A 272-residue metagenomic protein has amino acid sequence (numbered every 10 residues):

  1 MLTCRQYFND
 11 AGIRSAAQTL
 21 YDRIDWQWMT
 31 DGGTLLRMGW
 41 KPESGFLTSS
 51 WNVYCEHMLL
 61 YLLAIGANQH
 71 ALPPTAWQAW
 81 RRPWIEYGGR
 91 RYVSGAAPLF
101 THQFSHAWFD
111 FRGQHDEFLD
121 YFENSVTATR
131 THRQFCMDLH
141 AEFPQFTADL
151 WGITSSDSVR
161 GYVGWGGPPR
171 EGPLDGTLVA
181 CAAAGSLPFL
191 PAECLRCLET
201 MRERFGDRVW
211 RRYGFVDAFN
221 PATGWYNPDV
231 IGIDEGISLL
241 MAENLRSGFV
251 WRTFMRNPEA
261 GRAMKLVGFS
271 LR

Functional and structural regions predicted by a protein language model:
M1-R272: Ser/Thr/Asn(+Pro)-rich, low-complexity disordered segments
